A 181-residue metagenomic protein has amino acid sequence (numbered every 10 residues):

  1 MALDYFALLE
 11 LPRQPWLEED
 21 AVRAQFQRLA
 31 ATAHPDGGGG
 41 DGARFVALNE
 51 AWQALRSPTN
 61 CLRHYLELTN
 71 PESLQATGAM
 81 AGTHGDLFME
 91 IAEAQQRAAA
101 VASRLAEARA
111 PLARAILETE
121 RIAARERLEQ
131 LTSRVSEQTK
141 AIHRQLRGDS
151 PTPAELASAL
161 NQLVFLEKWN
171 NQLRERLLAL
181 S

Functional and structural regions predicted by a protein language model:
M1-S181: C-terminal accessory/regulatory regions appended to core domains
